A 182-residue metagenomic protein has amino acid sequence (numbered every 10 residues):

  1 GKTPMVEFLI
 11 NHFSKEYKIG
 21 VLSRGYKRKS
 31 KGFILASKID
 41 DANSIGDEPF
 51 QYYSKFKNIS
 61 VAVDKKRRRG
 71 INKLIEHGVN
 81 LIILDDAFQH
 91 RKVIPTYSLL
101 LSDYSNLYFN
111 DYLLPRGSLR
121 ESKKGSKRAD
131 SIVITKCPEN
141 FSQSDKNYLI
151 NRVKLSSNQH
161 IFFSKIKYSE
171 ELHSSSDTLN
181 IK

Functional and structural regions predicted by a protein language model:
G1, R91-P95, S169-E170: Signature of alpha-helical transmembrane segments in polytopic membrane proteins
G1-K2, F109, F141, H173: A generic structural signal for short coil/turn motifs at secondary-structure boundaries
G1-K38: Walker A (P-loop) phosphate-binding motif
G20-L22, L99-L100, K182: Conserved beta-strand elements of the Class I
S23, V63, K165: Pocket-edge structural micro-motifs
Y26-S156: Phosphate/Mg2+-binding loops and adjacent switch elements in nucleotide/diphosphate-handling enzyme cores
K136-K182: C-terminal lobe/tail of nucleotide-utilizing enzymes
